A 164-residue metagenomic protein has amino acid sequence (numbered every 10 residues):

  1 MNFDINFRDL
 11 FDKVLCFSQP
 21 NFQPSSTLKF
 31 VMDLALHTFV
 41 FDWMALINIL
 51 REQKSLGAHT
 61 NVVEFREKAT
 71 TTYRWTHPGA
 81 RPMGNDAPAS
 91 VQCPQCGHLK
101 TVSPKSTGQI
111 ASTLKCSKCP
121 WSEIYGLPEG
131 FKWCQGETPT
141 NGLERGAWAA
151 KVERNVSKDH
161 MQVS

Functional and structural regions predicted by a protein language model:
M1-G130, G142: Active-site-proximal C-terminal subdomain of hydrolase catalytic domains
C116-V163: Short metal-binding segments enriched for Cys and/or His
